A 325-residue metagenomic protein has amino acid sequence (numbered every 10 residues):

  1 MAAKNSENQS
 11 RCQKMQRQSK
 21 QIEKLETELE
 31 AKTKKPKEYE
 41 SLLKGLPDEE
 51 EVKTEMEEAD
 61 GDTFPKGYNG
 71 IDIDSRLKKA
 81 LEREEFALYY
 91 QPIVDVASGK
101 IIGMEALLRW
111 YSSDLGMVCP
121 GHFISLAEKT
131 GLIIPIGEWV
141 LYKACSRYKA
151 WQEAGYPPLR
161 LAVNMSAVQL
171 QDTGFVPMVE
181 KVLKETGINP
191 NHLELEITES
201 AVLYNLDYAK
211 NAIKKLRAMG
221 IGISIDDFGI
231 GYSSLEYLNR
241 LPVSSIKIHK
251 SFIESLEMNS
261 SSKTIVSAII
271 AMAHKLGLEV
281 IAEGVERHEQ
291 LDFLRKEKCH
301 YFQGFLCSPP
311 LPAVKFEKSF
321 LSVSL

Functional and structural regions predicted by a protein language model:
A2-I71: Cyclic-dinucleotide signaling modules
K37, S41-E50, E55-E57, G121 (+4 more regions): Catalytic-core segments of nucleotide cyclases and related cyclic-nucleotide turnover enzymes
L42-D60, R76-A87, I281, Y301-Q303: Catalytic/regulatory signature loops of cyclic-dinucleotide turnover enzymes and related class III nucleotidyl cyclases
E57-E58, D62-P65, V96-A97, S113 (+4 more regions): EAL-family c-di-GMP phosphodiesterase catalytic domain
A59-I188, S200-A201, K214-K215, I230 (+1 more regions): Bacterial c-di-GMP phosphodiesterase EAL domain
S125, V179-V182, N211-K214, R240-P242 (+2 more regions): Glycine-rich, phosphate-binding/catalytic loops in enzymes
Y148-Q152, L183-K184, K210-A218, S267-H274 (+1 more regions): Surface-exposed amphipathic alpha-helices with a cationic face
F175, Y208-A209: Short glycine/threonine-rich loop-to-helix capping motif typified by GTGT followed within a few residues by an Asp-Pro
